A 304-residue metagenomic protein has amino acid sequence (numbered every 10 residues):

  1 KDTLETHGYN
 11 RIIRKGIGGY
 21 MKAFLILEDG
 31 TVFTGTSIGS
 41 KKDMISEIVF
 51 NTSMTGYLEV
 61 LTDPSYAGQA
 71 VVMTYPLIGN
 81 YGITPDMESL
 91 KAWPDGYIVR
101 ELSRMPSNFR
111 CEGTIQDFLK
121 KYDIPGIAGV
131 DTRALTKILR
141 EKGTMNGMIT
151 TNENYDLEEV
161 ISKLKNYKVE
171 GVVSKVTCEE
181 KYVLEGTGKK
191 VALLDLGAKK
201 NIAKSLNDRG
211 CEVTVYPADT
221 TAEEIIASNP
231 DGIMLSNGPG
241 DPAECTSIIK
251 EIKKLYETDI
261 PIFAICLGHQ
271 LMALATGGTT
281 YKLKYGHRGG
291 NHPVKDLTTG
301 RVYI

Functional and structural regions predicted by a protein language model:
K1-Y20: Short, Lys/Arg-enriched N-terminal segments with co-localized hydrophobic residues within the first ~10-30 amino acids
G8-N10, D156, E257, I304: Compositionally biased, intrinsically disordered low-complexity regions enriched in proline and serine
Y9-R11, V71, M272: Compositionally biased, intrinsically disordered low-complexity segments enriched in polar/proline residues
Y20-E223, A227-S228, P242: RNA-binding accessory domains that recognize and position tRNA/RNA substrates
M234: N-terminal Rossmann-like NAD(P) cofactor-binding module of classical short-chain dehydrogenase/reductase
N237-I304: Cysteine-nucleophile active-site neighborhood
